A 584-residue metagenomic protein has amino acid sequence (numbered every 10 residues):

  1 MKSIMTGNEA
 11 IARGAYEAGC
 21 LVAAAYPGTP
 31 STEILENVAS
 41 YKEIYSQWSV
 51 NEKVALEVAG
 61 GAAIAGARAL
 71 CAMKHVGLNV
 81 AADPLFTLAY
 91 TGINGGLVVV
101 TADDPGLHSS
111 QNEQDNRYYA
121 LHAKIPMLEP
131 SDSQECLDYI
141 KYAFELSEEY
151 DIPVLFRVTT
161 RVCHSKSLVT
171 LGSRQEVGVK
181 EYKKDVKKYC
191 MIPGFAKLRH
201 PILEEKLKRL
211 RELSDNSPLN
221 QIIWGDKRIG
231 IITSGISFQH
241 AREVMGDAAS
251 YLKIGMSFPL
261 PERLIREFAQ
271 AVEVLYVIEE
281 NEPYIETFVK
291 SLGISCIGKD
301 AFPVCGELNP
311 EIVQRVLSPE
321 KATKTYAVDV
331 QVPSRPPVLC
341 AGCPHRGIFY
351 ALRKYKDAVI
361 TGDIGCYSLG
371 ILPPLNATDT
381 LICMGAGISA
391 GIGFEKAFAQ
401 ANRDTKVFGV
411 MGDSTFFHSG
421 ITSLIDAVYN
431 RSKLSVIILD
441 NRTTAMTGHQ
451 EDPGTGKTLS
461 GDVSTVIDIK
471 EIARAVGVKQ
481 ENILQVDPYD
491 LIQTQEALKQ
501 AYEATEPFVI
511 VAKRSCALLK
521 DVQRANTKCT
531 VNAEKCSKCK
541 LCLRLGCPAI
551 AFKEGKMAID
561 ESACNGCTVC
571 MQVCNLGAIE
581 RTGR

Functional and structural regions predicted by a protein language model:
M1-N8, A18, P130-L339, P344-G347 (+4 more regions): Flexible, low-complexity linker and terminal segments
M1-S133, R161, W224-G225, A248 (+1 more regions): Thiamine diphosphate
I34-N37, G60, A81-L85, L107-Q114 (+17 more regions): Short acidic, glycine/serine/threonine-rich loops at helix termini
N37-E43, R242-L252, E471-K479: Short helix-loop-beta junction
E43-V50, T91-A102, V179, K184-K187 (+3 more regions): A glycine-rich helix N-cap at a beta->alpha junction
D104-P153, T159, V186, G194 (+3 more regions): Conserved thiamine diphosphate
S109, I371-V511, D521-V522: Thiamine diphosphate
